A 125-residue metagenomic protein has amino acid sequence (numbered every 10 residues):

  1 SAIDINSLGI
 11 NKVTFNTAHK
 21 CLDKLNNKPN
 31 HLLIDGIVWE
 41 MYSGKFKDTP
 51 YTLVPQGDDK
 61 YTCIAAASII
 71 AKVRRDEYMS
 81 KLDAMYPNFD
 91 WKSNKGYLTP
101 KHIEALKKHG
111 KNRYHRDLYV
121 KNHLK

Functional and structural regions predicted by a protein language model:
S1-K125: RNase H-like, Mg2+-dependent phosphodiesterase core, and more generally RNA phosphate-backbone-engaging helix-loop
